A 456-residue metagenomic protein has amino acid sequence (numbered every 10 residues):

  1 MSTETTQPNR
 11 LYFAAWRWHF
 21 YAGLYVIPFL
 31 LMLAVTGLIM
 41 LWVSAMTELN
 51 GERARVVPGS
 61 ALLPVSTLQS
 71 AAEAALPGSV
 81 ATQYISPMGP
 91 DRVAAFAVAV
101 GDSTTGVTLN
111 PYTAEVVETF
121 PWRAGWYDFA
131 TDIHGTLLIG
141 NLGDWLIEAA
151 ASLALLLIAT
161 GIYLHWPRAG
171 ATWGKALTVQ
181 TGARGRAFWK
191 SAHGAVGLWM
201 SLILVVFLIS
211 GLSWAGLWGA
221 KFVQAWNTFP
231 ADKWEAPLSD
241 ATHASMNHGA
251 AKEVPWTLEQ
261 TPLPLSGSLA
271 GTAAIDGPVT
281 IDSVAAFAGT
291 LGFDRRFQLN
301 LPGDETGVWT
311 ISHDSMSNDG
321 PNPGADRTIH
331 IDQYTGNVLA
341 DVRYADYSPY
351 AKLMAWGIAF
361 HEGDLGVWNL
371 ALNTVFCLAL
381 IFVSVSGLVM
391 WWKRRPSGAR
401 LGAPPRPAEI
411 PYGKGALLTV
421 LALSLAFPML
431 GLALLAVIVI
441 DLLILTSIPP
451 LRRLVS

Functional and structural regions predicted by a protein language model:
M1-S456: Conserved histidines in hydrophobic membrane contexts and catalytic metal-binding motifs
